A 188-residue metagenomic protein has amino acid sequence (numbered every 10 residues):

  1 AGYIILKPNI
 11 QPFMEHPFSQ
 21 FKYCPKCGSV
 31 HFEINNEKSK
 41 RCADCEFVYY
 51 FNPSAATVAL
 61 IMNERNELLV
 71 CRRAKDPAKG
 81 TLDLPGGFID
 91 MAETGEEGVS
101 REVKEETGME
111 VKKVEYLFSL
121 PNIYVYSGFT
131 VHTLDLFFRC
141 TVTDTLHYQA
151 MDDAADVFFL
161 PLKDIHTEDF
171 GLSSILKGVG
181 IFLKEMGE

Functional and structural regions predicted by a protein language model:
N9-Q20, H147-E188: Nudix hydrolase/Nudix homology domain
F21, S39: Residues immediately within or flanking Cys/His clusters that coordinate Zn2+ in small zinc-binding modules
C24-C27, C42-C45: Short cysteine-rich clusters marking metal-coordination/redox-active sites
E33-K38, N52-A55: Short Cys/His-rich "knuckle" micro-motifs
I34, E110-S119: A short coil-to-beta-strand element that immediately follows conserved catalytic motifs
D44-L68, F88: Conserved N-terminal beta-strand and adjoining loop/helix that marks the start of the Nudix/MutT-like hydrolase domain
N63-E105: Conserved Nudix-box catalytic region and its N-terminal flanking loop in Nudix hydrolases and closely related
F118-L146: Active-site-adjacent beta-strand/loop module that shapes the phosphate/pyrophosphate-binding cleft
